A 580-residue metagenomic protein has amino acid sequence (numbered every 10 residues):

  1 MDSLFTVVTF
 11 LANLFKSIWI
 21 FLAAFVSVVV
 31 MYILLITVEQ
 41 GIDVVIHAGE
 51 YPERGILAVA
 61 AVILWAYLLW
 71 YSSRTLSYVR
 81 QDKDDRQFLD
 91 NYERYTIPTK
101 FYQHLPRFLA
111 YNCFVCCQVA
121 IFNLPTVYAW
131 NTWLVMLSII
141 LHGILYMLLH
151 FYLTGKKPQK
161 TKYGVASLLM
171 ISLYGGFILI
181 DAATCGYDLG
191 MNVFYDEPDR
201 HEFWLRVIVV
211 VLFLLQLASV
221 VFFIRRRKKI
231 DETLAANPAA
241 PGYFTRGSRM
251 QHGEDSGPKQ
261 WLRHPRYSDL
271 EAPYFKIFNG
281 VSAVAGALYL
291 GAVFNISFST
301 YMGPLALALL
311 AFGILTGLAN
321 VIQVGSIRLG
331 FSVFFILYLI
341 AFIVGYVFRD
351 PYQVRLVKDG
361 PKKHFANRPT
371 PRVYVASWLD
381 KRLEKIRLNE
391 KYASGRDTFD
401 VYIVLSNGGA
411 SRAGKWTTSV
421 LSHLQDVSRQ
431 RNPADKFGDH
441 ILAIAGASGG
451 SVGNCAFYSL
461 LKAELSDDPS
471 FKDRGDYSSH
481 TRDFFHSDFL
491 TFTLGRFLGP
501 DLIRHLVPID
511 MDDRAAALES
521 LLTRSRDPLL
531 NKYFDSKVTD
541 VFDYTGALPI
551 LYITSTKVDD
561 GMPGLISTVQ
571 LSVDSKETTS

Functional and structural regions predicted by a protein language model:
M1-S580: Catalytic domains of lipid- and phosphate-ester/thioester hydrolases
